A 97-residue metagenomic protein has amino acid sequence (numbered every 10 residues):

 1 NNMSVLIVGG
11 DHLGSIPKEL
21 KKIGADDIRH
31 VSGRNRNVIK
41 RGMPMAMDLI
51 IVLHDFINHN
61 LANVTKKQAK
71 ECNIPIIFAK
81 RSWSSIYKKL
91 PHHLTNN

Functional and structural regions predicted by a protein language model:
N1-G24, I39: Redox- and metal-dependent alpha/beta enzyme cores, enriched for Fe-S-associated oxidoreductases and cofactor-handling
V8-G10, G33, R81: Cofactor-binding loop segments of dinucleotide-utilizing enzymes, especially the Rossmann-like FAD- and NAD(P)+-binding
K18-E19, K40-M43, N63-T65: A short acidic, amphipathic alpha-helical/loop segment
D26-M43: A short, well-structured beta->alpha microelement
M45-M47: Alpha-helix C-terminal capping/helix-to-coil transition sites in glycosyltransferase folds
N58-N60: Short glycine-rich, flexible loops that bind phosphorylated cofactors or substrates
A69-N97: Ser/Thr/Gly-rich flexible loops in soluble cytosolic domains mediating phosphotransfer, phosphorylation
